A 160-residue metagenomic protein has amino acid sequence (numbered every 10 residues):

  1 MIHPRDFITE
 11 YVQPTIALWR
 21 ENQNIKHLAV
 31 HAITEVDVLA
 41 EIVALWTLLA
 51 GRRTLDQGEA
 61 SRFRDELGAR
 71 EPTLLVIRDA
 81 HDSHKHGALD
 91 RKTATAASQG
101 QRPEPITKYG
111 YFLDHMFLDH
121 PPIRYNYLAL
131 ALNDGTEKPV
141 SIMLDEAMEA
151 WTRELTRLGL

Functional and structural regions predicted by a protein language model:
M1-V30, R52-L160: Acidic, Ser/Thr/Gly/Pro-rich intrinsically disordered interaction regions
I25-R53: Short, well-structured hydrophobic secondary-structure segments
